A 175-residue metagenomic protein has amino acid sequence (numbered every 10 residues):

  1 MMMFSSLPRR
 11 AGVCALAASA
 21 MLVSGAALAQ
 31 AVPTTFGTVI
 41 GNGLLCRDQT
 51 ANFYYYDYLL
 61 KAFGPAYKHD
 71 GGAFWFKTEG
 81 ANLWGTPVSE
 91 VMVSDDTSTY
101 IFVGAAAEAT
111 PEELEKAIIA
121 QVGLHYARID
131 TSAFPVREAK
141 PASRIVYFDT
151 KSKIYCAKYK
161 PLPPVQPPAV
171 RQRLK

Functional and structural regions predicted by a protein language model:
M2-A15: Bacterial N-terminal signal peptides that target proteins for export
A18, T50-A51, K158-P161: Extracellular/secretory pathway and lumenal proteins
S24-A26: N-terminal signal peptide c-region/cleavage motif recognized by signal peptidases
A31-V91: N-terminal secretory signal peptides
K77-V136: Long, charged/polar, surface-exposed segments that mediate recognition or autoinhibition
I119-K175: A charged, solvent-exposed segment within the mature domains of Sec-exported extracytoplasmic proteins
